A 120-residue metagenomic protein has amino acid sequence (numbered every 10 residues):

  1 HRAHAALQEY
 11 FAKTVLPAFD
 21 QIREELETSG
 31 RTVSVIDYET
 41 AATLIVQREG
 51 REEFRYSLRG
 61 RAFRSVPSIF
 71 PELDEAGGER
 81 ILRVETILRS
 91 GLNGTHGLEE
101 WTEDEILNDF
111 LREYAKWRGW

Functional and structural regions predicted by a protein language model:
H1-G30: Contiguous, amphipathic alpha-helical segments that mediate oligomerization or scaffolding in large protein assemblies
R2-A3, F11, R48, N93 (+1 more regions): Alpha-helical protein-protein interaction elements
A3-L7, I36, L98: Non-transmembrane, amphipathic alpha-helical segments
P17, L26, V35-D37, R89 (+2 more regions): Residue-level signal for the start and early helices of compact helical domains
S29-E53: Short, structured protein-protein interaction patches enriched in aromatics and acidic/basic residues, typified by
I45-E105: Intrinsically disordered, low-complexity regulatory segments enriched in Ser/Thr/Pro and charged residues
A115-W120: Glycine-rich, aromatic-bearing surface loops/beta-hairpins
